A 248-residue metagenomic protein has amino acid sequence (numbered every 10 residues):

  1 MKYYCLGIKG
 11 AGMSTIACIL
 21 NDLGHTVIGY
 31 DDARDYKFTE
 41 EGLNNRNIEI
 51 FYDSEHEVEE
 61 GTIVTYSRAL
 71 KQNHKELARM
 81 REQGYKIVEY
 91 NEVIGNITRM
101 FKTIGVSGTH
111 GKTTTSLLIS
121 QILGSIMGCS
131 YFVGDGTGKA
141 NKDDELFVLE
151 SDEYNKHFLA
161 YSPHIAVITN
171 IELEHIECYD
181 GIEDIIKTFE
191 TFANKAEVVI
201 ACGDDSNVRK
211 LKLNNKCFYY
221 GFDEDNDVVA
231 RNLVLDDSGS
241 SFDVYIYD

Functional and structural regions predicted by a protein language model:
M1-E89, V93, R231-V234: N-terminal leader/targeting and accessory segments in enzymes
K2, L6, E41-L43, T62 (+3 more regions): Adenine nucleotide phosphate-binding catalytic loops in nucleotide-utilizing enzymes
C5-G10, V27, T103-T109, F132 (+2 more regions): Short glycine/serine/threonine-biased micro-segments
G7, D31, T65-Y66, G108 (+3 more regions): Short beta-strand/turn micro-motifs composed of small residues that flank or help shape donor/cofactor-binding pockets
I19-D22, V58, Q72-K216: Phosphate-binding loop of NTP-binding sites
G24, D143, I246-D248: Short acidic-glycine loop/turn motifs at beta-strand connectors
E55, G136, Y154, I171 (+4 more regions): Generic structural motif
